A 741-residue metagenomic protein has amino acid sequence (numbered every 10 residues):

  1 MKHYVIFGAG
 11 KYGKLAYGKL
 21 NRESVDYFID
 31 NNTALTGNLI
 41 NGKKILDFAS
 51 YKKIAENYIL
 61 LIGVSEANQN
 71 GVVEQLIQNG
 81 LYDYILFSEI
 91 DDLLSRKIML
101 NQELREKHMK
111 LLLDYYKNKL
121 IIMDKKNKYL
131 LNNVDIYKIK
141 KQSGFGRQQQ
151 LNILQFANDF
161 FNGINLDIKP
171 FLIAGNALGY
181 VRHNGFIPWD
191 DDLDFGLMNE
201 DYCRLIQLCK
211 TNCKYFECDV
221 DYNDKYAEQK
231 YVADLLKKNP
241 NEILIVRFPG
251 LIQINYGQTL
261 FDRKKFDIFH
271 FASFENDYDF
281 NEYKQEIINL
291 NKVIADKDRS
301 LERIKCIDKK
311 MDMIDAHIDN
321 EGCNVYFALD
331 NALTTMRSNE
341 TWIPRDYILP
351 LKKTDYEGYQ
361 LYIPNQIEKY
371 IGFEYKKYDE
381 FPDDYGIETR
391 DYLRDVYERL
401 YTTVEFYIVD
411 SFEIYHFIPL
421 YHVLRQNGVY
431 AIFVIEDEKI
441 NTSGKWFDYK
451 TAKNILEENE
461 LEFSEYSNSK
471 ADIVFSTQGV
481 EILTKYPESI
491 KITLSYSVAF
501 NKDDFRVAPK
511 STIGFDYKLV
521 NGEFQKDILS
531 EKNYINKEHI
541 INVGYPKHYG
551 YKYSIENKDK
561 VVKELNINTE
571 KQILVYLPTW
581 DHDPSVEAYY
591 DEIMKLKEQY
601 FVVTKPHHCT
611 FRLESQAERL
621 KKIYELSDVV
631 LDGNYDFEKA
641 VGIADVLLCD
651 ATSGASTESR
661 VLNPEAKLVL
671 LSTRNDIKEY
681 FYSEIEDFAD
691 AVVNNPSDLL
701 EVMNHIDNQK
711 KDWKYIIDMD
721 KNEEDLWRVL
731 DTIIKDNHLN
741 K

Functional and structural regions predicted by a protein language model:
N21, T33-Y116: Phosphate-bearing ligand-interacting subdomains that bind or position ATP/ADP/UDP/GDP/NAD(P) or nucleotide-linked
L113-I173: Helical scaffold of the NTase/Pol beta-like nucleotidyltransferase catalytic core
Q142-I164, C209-I288, I294-E374, F381-L400: Conserved catalytic core of two-metal-ion nucleotidyltransferases
F161-L193, N199-Y202: Active-site nucleotide-donor binding segment shared across nucleotidyl transfer reactions
E405-I555: Active-site and donor-binding regions of nucleotide-sugar-utilizing enzymes
E413-L424, G428, I432, K547-L620 (+3 more regions): Conserved catalytic-core segment of nucleotide-activated headgroup transferases in glycan assembly
L483, P487-T493, N634-Y680: A donor-sugar binding/catalytic signature common to diverse glycosyltransferases and related nucleotide-sugar
T512, N536-K537, N542, K621 (+1 more regions): Catalytic binding pocket for nucleotide-activated donors in carbohydrate/polymer assembly enzymes
